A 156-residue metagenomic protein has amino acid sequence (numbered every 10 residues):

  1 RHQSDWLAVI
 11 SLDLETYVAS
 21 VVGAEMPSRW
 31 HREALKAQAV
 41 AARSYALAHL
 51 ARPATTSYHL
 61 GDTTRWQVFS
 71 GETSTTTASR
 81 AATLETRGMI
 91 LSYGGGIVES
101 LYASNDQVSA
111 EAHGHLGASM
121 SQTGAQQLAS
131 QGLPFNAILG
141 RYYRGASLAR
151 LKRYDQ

Functional and structural regions predicted by a protein language model:
R1-Q156: Conserved, single-site charged/polar hotspot
